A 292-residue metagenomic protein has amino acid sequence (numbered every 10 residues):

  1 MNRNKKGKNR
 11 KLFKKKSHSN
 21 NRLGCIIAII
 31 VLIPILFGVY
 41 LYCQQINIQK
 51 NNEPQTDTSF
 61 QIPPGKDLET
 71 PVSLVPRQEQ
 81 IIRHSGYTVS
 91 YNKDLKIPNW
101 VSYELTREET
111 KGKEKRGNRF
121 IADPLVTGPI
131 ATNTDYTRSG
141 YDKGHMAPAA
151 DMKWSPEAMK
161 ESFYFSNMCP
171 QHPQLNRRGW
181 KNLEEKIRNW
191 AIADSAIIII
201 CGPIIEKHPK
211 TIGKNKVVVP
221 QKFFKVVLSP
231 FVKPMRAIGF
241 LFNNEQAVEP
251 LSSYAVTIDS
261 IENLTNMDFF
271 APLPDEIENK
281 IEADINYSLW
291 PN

Functional and structural regions predicted by a protein language model:
N2-N292: Domain-level detector for secreted/extracellular nuclease and nuclease-toxin modules, and for the ENPP-like C-terminal
